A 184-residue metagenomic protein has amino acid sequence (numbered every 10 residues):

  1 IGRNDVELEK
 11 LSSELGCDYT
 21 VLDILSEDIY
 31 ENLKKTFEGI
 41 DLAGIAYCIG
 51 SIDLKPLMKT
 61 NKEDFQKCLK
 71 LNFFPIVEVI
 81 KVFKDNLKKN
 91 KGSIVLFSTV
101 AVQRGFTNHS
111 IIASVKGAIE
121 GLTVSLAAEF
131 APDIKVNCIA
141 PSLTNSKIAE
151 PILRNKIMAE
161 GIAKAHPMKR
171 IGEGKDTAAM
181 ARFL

Functional and structural regions predicted by a protein language model:
P56-L57, D64-L69, I162: Substrate-binding pocket helix/loop in short-chain dehydrogenase/reductase
T60, G105-A113, S125: Active-site loop-to-helix junction immediately N-terminal to the catalytic Tyr of the SDR YXXXK motif in Rossmann-fold
I80, V115: Active-site helix of classical SDR
D85, A127-P132: Alpha-helical segment proximal to the catalytic Tyr-Lys
T99: Residue(s) in the substrate-gating loop at a strand-loop-helix junction that position the organic substrate next
E120, F130-T144: Conserved Rossmann-fold SDR core element
C138, E160-L184: C-terminal helical subdomain
